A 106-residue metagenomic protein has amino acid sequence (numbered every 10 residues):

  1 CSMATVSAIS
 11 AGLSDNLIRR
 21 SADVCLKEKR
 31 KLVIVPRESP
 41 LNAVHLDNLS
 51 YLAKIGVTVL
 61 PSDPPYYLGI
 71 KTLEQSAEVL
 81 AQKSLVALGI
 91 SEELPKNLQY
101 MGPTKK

Functional and structural regions predicted by a protein language model:
C1-D47: Helix-loop-strand module that forms the ligand-binding subsite of alpha/beta enzymes
A4-T5, K31, H45-Y51, P64 (+2 more regions): Aromatic-residue detector
S10, P36-A77: Phosphate/ribose-phosphate-bearing ligand recognition and processing surfaces, centered on ADP-ribose/NAD(+/P+) systems
R20-V24, Y51, V79, K83-A87: Alpha-helical scaffold segments in soluble metabolic enzymes
V57-T58, S62-K106: Glycine-rich phosphate/pyrophosphate-binding loop and the adjoining helix
